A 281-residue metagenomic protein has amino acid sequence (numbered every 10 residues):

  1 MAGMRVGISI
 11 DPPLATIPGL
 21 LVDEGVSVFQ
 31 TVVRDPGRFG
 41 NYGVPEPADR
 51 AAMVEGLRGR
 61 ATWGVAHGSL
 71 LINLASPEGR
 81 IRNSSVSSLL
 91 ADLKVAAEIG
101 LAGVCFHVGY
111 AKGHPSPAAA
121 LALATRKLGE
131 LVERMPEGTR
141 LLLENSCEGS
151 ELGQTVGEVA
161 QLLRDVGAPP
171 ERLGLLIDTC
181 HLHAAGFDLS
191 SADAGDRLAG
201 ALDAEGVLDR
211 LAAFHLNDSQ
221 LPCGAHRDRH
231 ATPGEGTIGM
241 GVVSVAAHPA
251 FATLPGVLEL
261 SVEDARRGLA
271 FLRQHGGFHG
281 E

Functional and structural regions predicted by a protein language model:
M1-G68, I72-A91, E281: N-terminal pre-domain/capping segments
M4-I10, F29-T31, G64-G68, V104-F106 (+4 more regions): Hydrophobic faces of well-ordered beta-strands that scaffold small-molecule active sites in alpha/beta enzyme cores
G7-P13, R34-P36, S69-L71, G109-A111 (+4 more regions): Active-site beta-loop-alpha junctions enriched in small/polar residues
G19-V26, V44-V65, D92-G100, L131-E137 (+3 more regions): Acidic (Asp/Glu)-rich catalytic clusters
F29, E130-A231: Acidic/histidine-rich catalytic cores of soluble enzymes
L74-G174: Active-site acidic/histidine proton-transfer and metal-coordination neighborhood in alpha/beta enzyme cores
R80-L93, S116-G129, T155-D165, A194-G200 (+2 more regions): Short, electropositive alpha-helical surface patch
M135, V262-R266: C-terminal active-site-proximal or functional interface alpha/beta core segments in diverse enzymes
